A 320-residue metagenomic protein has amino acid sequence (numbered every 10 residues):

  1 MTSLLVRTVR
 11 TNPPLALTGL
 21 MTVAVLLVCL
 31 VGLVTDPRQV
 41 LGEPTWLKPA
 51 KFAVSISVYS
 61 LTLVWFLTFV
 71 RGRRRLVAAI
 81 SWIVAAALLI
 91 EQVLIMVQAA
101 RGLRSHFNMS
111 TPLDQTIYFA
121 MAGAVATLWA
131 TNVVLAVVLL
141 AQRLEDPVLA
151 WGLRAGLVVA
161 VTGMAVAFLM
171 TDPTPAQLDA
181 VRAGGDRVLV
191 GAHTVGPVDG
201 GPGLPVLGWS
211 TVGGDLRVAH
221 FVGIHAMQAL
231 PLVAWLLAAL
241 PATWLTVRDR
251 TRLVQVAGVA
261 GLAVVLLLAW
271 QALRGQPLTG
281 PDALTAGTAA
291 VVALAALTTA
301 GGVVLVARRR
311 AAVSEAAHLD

Functional and structural regions predicted by a protein language model:
M1-T11: Short, Lys/Arg-rich, polar N-terminal cytosolic tail immediately upstream of the first transmembrane signal-anchor
P14-V34, W46-T68, W82-A100, A120-L135 (+4 more regions): Hydrophobic cores of alpha-helical transmembrane segments in multi-pass integral membrane proteins
V40-P49, F107-A120, D146-W151, D179-G184 (+1 more regions): Non-cytosolic membrane-interface motifs at loop->transmembrane helix junctions
L41-V54, T111-G123, H193, L204-G223: Short aromatic-rich membrane-water interface segments that cap or initiate transmembrane helices in multi-pass membrane
L76-V84, A141-A165, D179, D249-A257: Interfacial segments of alpha-helical transmembrane regions
T171-A226: Membrane-interfacial catalytic/cofactor-binding modules of polytopic membrane enzymes
L240-R248, W270-A286: Extracellular/periplasmic helix-loop-helix junctions in multi-pass membrane proteins
A300-A317: Membrane-interface capping segments at transmembrane-helix boundaries
